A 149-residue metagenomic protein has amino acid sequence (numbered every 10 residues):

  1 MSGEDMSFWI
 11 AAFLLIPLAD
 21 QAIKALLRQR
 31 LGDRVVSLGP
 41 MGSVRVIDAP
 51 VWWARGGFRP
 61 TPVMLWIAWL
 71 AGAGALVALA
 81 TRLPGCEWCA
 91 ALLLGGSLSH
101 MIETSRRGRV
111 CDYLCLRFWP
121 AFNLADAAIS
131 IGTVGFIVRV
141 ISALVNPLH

Functional and structural regions predicted by a protein language model:
M1-H149: Alpha-helical transmembrane bundles and membrane-interface segments of multipass inner-membrane proteins
